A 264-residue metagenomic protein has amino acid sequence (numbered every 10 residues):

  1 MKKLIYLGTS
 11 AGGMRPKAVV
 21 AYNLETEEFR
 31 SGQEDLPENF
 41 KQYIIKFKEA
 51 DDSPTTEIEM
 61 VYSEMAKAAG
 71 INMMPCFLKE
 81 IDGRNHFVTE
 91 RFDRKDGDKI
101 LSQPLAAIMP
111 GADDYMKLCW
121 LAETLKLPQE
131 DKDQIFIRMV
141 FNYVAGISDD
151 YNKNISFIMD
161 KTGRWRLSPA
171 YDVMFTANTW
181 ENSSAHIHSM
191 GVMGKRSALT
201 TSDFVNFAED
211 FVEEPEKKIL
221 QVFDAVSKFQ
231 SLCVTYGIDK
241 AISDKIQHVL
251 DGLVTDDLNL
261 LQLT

Functional and structural regions predicted by a protein language model:
M1-A112: Conserved ATP-binding subdomain of kinase catalytic cores across diverse folds
V20, A66, L105, D149 (+3 more regions): A residue-level signal for conserved active-site and pocket-lining positions in enzyme catalytic cores
D51-A69, D113-T179: Conserved kinase catalytic-core segment
M65-A69, F92, I108, L121 (+8 more regions): Generic, well-ordered alpha-helical scaffold segments in large soluble proteins
E80-G83, I219-K228: Small/polar glycine-rich anion-binding or flexible loop at a beta-alpha turn
P104-L121, D160-P215: Catalytic-core segments of enzymes that bind and process phosphorylated/nucleotide-bearing substrates
R164-L167, S231-T264: Regulatory N- and C-terminal appendages and interdomain linkers associated with kinase/kinase-like NTP transferase
V212-Q221, K240-K245: Short, surface-exposed acidic
